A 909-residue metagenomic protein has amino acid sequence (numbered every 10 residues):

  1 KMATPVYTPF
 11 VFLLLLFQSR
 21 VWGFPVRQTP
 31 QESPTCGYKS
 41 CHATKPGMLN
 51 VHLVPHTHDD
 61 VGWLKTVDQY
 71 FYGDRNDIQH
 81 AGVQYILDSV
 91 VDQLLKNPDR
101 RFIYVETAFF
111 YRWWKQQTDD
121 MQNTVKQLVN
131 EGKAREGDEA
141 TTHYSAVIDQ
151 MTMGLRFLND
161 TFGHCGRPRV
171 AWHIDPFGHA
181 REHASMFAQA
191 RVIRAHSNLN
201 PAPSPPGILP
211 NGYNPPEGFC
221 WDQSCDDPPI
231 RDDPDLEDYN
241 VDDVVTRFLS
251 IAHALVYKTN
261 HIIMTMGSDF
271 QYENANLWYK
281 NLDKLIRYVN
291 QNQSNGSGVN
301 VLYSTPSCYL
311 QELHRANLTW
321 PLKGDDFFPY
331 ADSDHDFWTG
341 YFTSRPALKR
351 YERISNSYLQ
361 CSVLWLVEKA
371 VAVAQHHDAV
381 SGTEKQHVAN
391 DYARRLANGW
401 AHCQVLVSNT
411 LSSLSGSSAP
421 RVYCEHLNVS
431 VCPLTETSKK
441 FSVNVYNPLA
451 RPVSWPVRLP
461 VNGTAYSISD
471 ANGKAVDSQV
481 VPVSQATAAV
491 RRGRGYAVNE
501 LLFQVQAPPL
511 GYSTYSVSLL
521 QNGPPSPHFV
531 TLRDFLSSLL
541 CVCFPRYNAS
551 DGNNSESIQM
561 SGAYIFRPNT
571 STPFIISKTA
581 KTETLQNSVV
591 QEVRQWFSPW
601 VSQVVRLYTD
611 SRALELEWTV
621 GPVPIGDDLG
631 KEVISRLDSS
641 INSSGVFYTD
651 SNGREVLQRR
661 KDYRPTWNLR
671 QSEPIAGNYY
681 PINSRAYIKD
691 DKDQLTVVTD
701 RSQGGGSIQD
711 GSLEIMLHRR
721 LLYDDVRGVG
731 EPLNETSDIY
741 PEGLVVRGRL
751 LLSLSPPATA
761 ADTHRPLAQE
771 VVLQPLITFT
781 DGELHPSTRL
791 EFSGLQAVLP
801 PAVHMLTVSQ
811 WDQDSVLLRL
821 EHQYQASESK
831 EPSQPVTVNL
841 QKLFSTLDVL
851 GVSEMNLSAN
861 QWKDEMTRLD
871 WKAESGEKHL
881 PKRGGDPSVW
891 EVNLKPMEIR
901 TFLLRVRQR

Functional and structural regions predicted by a protein language model:
A3-P5, F17-T141, S145-D149, L158-D160 (+2 more regions): N-terminal catalytic cores of secreted or lumenal carbohydrate-active enzymes
T4-F12: Sec-dependent signal peptide recognition, specifically the positively charged N-region followed immediately by
T35-K39, I86-S89, Q117-V129, Q150-M153 (+4 more regions): Alpha-helical scaffolding within the catalytic cores of extracellular/periplasmic polymer-degrading hydrolases
P55-H58, G62, S204-T435, P448 (+4 more regions): Catalytic grooves of carbohydrate-active enzymes
D60-G82, I103-Q116, R135-I148, C165-G178 (+3 more regions): The substrate-binding groove and active-site-proximal loops of carbohydrate-active enzymes, especially glycoside
D119-A134, H164, A184-G207: Acidic, His- and aromatic-enriched active-site or binding-groove loops in soluble protein domains that engage sugars
T142-V192, W600-S602: A conserved hydrophobic secondary-structure block that centers on an alpha-helix together with its immediately flanking
H183-M186, A401, S408-R909: C-terminal (or distal) subdomains of carbohydrate-active enzymes
